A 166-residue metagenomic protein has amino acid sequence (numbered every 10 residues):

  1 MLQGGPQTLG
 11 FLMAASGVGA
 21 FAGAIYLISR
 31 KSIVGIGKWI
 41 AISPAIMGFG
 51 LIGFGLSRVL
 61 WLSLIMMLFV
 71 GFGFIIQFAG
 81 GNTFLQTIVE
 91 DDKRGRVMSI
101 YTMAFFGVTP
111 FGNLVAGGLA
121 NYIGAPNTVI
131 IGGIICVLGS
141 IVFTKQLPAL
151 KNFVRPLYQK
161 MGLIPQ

Functional and structural regions predicted by a protein language model:
M1-Q166: C-terminal transmembrane bundle of multi-pass solute transporters/carriers
